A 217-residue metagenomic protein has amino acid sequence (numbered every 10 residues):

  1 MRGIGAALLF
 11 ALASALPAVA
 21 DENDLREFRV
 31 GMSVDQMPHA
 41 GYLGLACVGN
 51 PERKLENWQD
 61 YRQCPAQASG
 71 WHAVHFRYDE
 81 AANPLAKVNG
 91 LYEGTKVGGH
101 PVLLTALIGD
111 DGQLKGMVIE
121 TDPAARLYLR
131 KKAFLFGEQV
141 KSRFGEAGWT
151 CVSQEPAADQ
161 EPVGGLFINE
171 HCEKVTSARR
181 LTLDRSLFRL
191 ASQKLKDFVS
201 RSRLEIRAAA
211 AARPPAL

Functional and structural regions predicted by a protein language model:
G5-A15: Bacterial N-terminal signal peptides
A7-L9, D35, V74, I168-N169: Intrinsically disordered, low-complexity, compositionally biased regions/tails
A11, D79-E80, Q113-M117: Short amphipathic alpha-helical segments, especially helix-boundary/capping motifs
V19-A66, V88-T105, G109-L217: Non-cytosolic coordination micro-motifs
Q63-A82: Long, compositionally biased
